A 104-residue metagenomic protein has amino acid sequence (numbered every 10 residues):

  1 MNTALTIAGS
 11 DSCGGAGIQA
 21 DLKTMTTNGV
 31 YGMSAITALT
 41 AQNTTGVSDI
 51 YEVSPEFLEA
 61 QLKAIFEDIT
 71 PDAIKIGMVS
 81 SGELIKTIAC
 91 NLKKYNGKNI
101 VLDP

Functional and structural regions predicted by a protein language model:
M1-A73: Small-residue (G/A/S/T)-rich helix-start motifs and N-terminal tracts that mark the onset
D49-P104: Glycine-rich phosphate/dinucleotide-binding loop and adjoining beta-alpha-beta core of small-molecule
